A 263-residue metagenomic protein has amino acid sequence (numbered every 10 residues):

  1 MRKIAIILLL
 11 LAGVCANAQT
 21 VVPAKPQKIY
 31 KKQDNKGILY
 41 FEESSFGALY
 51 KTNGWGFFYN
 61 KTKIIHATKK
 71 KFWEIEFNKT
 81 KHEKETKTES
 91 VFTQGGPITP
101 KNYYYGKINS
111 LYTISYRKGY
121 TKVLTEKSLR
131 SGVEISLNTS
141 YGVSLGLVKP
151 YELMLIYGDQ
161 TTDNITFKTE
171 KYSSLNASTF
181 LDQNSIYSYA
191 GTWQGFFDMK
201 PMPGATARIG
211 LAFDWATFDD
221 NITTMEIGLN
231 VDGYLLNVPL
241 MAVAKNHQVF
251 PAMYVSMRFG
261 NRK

Functional and structural regions predicted by a protein language model:
M1-P26: Bacterial Sec-dependent N-terminal signal peptides
Q19-F77: Short glycine/proline- and aromatic-enriched beta-strand/turn motifs that initiate or cap beta-hairpins
K32-F41, V91-N102, Q183-T192, G233-L236: Flexible, solvent-exposed coil segments and beta strand-coil junctions, predominantly the extracellular/periplasmic
K36-E42, I64-K71, I108, L124-I135 (+2 more regions): Short loop/turn motifs that connect adjacent beta-strands in outer-membrane beta-barrel proteins
Y40-S44, K51-W55, K69-K71, S110-I114 (+4 more regions): Residues that define the transmembrane beta-barrel architecture of outer-membrane proteins
A48, F57-K63, Y116-K122, Y141-L145 (+3 more regions): Residues on the lipid-exposed face of transmembrane beta-strands in outer-membrane beta-barrel proteins
F77-S115, G119-T121, T125-L129: Outer-membrane beta-barrel translocator/channel fold
S140-M225, N230-A242, N246, F259-N261: Outer-membrane beta-barrel transmembrane domain signature
